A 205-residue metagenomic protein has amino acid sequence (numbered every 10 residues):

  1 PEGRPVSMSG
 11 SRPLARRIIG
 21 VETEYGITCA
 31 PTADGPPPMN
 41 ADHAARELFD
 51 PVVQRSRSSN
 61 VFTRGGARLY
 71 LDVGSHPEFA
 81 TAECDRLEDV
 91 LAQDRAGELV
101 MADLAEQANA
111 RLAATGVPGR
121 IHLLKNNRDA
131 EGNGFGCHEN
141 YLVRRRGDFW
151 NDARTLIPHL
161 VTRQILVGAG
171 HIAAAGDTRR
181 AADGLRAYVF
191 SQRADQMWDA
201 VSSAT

Functional and structural regions predicted by a protein language model:
G3-L124, N133, R154-A173, T178 (+2 more regions): Terminal catalytic/cofactor-binding subdomain
A30, R144-R146: Short coil/turn motifs at secondary-structure junctions
I121-D129, A187-Q192: Extended, compositionally biased low-complexity polar/Lys-Gly-rich tracts and adjacent boundary/linker regions are
N126-R144: Histidine-centered divalent-metal-coordination microenvironment in nucleic-acid enzymes
V143, Q192-A194: Short, structured patches in soluble enzyme cores that scaffold and shape functional sites
R146-D152: Inter-helical turn/loop segments and adjacent helix faces that build the functional surface of alpha-helical bundle
L185-F190, M197-D199: Extended, Lys/Arg-enriched charged tracts that mediate electrostatic binding to polyanionic substrates
